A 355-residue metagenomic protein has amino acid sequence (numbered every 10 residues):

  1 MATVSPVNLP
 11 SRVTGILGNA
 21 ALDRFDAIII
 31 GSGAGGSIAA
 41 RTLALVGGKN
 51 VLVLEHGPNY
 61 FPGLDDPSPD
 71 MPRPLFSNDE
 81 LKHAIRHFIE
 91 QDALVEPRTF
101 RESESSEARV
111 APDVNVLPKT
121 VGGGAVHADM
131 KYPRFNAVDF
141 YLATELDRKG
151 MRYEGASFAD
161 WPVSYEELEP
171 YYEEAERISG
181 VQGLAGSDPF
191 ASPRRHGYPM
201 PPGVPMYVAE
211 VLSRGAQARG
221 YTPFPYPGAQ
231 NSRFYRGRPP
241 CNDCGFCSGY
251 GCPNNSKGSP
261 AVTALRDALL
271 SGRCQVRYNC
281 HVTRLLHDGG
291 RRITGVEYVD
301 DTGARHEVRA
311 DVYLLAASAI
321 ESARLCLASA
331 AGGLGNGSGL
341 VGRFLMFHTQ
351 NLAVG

Functional and structural regions predicted by a protein language model:
M1-A27, L45-G48, D66, S77: Extreme N-terminal leader/targeting segments of oxidoreductases
V4, H87-D92, E96, E107-V114 (+2 more regions): Conserved redox-cofactor binding core of oxidoreductases
A27-V53: N-terminal Rossmann-like FAD-binding beta1-loop-alpha1 element of flavoenzymes
R41, P62-P67, D129-K131, D139-Y141 (+2 more regions): Short, solvent-exposed loop/turn and secondary-structure capping segments
L45-F76, S271, C280, R284-H287 (+1 more regions): Glycine-rich loop(s) and the adjacent beta-strand/alpha-helix scaffold that form part
V46-K49, H56-V138, S164-A175, E210-Q217: N-terminal FAD cofactor-binding segment of flavoenzymes
R238-P239, D288-T294: A short, glycine/Asx- and small/polar-enriched loop/turn that sits immediately N-terminal to a beta-strand
